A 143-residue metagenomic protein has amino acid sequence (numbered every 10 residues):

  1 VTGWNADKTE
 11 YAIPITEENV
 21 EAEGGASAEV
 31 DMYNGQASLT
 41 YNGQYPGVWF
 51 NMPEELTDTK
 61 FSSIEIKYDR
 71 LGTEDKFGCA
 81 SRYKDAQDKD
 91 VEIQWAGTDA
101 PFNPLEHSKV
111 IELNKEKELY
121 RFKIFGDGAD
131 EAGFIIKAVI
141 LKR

Functional and structural regions predicted by a protein language model:
V1-G3, Y41-E118, F125-I135, I140-K142: Extracellular ligand-binding interfaces
V1-S27, M32: Extracellular carbohydrate-recognition regions
E10-A12, Q36-S38, S63: Generic alpha-helical hydrophobic packing signal
P14, E21-G25, D88, I93 (+1 more regions): Short amphipathic alpha-helical "recognition" segments used for binding
A26-Y45: Short carbohydrate-recognition loop motifs
